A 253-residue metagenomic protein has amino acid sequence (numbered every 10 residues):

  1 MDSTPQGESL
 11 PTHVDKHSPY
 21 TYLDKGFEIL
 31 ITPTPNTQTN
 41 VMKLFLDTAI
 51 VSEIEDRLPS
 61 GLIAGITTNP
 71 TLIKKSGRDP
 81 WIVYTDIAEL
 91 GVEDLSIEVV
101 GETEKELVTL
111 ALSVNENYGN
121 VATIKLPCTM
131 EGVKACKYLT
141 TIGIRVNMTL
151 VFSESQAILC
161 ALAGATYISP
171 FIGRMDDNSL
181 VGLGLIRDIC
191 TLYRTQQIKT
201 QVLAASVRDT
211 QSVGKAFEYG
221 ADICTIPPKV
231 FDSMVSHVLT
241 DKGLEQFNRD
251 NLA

Functional and structural regions predicted by a protein language model:
L44-I54, S60, T67-Y138: Active-site beta->alpha loop and helix N-cap motifs at the rims of alpha/beta catalytic domains
L46-D47, S96-E102, V121-T129, R145-I158 (+2 more regions): Catalytic beta/alpha-barrel core
E53-R57, L110, S155-A161, D209-A221: Catalytic cores of alpha/beta
N69, I124, C160, A216 (+1 more regions): Conserved, mostly hydrophobic/aromatic
P70-I73, I168-D177, D222-T240: Glycine-rich phosphate-binding active-site loops on the catalytic face of alpha/beta enzymes
D86-L95, V133-I142, G184-K199, R249-D250: Alpha-helix-loop-beta-strand connector modules within alpha/beta enzyme cores
S233-A253: C-terminal helical cap(s) of enzyme catalytic domains, especially alpha/beta-barrels
